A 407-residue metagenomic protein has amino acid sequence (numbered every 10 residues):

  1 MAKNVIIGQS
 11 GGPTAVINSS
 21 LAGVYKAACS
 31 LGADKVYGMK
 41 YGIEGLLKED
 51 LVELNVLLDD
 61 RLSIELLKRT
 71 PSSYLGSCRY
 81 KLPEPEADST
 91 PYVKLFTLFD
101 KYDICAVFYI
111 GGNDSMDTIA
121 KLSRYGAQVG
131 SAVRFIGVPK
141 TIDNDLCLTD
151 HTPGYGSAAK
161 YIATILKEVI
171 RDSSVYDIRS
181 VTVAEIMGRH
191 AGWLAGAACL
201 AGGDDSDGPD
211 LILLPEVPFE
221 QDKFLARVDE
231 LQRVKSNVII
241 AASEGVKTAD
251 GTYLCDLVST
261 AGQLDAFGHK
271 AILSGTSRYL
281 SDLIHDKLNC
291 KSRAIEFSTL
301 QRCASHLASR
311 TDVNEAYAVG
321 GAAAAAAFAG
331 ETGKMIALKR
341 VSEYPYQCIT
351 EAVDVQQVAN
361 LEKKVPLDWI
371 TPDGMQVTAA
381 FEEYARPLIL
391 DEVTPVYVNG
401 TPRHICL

Functional and structural regions predicted by a protein language model:
M1-L51: N-terminal phosphate-binding or glycine-rich loops at protein starts, especially the Walker A/P-loop of NTPases
K3-I7, L67-K81, K140-D150, D177-S180 (+1 more regions): Gly-rich Lys/Arg/Thr-decorated short loops/hinges at beta-loop-alpha junctions or inter-strand turns that position
N4-T14, S73-R79, C105-G111, G137 (+2 more regions): Short glycine-rich or small-residue beta-strand-to-loop segments that form or flank ligand, phosphate, metal/Fe-S
S10-G12, M39-G45, R79-Y80, G112-N113 (+6 more regions): Short, ordered loop/turn segments at secondary-structure junctions
T14-V24, L46-L47, T90-V93, N113-K121 (+5 more regions): Short glycine/serine/threonine-rich phosphate/pyrophosphate-binding segments that cradle anionic phosphate groups
V36, L98, A106-G111, D117-A132 (+1 more regions): Accessory alpha-helical/coil subdomains and C-terminal extensions that flank or cap enzyme catalytic cores
E49-C105, D114, P153-Y155, K167: Glycine-rich oxoanion-binding loops at beta->alpha junctions
Y253-L407: C-terminal non-catalytic interaction/assembly regions of soluble proteins
